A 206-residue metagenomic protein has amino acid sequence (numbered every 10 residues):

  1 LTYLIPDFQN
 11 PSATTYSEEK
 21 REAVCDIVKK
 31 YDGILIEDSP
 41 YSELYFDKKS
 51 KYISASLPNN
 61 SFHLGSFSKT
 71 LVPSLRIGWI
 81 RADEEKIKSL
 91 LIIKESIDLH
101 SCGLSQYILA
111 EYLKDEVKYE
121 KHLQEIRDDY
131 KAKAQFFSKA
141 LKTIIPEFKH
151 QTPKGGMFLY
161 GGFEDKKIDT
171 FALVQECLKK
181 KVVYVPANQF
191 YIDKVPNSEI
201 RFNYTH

Functional and structural regions predicted by a protein language model:
L1-H206: PLP-dependent class I/II
